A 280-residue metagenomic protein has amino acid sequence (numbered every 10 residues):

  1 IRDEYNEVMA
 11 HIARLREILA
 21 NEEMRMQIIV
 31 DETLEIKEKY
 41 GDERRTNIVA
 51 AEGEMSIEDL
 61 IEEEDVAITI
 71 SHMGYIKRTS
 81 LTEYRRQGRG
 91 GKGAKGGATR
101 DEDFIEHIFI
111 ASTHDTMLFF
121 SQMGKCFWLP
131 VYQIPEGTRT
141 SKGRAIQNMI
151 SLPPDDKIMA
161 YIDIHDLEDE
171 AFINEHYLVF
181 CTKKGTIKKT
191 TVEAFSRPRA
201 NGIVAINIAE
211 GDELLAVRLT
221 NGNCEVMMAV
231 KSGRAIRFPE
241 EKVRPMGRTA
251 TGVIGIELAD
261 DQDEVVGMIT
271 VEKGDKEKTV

Functional and structural regions predicted by a protein language model:
I1-V280: C-terminal interaction appendages of subunits in large macromolecular complexes
